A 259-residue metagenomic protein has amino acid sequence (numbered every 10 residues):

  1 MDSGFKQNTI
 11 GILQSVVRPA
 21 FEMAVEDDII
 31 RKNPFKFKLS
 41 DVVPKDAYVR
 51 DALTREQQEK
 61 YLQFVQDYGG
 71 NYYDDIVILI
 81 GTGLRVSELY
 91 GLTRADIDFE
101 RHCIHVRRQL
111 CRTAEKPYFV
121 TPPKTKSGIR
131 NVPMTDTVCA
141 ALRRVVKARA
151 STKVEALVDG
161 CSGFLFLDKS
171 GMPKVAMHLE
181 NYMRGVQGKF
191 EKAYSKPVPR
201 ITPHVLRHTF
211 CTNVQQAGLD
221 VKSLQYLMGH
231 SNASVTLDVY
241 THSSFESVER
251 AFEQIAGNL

Functional and structural regions predicted by a protein language model:
M1-R31, P173-H178, S195-T202: N-terminal core-binding DNA-recognition domain of tyrosine site-specific recombinases/integrases
Q7, G11-S15, E26, I30-L92 (+4 more regions): Basic, Lys/Arg- and aromatic-enriched nucleic-acid-binding interface segment
N8, E26, V77, G81-E88 (+4 more regions): C-terminal catalytic core of tyrosine-transesterase DNA break-rejoin enzymes
V17-V25, L142-V145, V186, F190 (+2 more regions): Hydrophobic recognition helices of helix-based DNA-binding modules
V25-P34, F99-R101, R108, V146-A156 (+1 more regions): Proline-centered turn/helix-capping motifs that create local helix->coil transitions or kinks
L39-S40, G91-S151: Conserved tyrosine-mediated DNA breakage-rejoining catalytic core shared by Y-recombinases
A47, C103-H105, T121-R144, G160-G185 (+1 more regions): C-terminal catalytic core of Y-nucleophile DNA break-rejoin enzymes
K60-F64, E115-V120, A217, D238 (+1 more regions): DNA/chromatin major-groove-contacting recognition/catalytic segments
